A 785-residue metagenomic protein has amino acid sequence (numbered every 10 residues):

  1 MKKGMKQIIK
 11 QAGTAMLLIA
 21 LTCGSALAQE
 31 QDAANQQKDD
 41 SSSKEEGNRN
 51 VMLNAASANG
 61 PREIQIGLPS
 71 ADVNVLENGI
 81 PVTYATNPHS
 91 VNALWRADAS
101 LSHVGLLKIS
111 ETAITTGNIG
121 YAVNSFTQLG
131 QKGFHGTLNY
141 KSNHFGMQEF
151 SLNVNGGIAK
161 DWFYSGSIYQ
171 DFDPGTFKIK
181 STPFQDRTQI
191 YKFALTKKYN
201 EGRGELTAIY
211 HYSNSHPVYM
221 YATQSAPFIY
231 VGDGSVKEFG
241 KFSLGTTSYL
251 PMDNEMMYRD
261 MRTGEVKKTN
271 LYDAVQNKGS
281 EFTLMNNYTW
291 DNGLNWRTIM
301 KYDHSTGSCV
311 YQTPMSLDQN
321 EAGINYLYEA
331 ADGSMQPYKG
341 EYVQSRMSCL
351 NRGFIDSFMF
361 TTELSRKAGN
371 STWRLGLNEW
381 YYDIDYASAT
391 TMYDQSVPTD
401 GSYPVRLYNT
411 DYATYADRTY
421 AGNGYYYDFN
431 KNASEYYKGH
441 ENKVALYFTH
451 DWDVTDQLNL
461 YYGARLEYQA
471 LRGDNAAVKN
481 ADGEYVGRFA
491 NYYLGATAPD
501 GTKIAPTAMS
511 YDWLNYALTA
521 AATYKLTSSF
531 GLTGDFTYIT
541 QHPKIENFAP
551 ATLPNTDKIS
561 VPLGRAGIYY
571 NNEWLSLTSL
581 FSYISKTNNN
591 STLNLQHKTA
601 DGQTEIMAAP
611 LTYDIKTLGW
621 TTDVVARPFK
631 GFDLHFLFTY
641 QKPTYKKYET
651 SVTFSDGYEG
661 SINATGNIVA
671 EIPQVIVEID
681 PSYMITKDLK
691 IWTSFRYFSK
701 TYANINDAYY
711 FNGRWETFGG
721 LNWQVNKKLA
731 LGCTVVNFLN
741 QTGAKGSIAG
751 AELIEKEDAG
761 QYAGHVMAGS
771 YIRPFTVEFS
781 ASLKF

Functional and structural regions predicted by a protein language model:
Q29-G133: Acidic, small-polar-rich N-terminal luminal/periplasmic segments of exported/outer-membrane proteins
Q29-Q31, Y697-Y702, N722-F785: C-terminal beta-signal and adjacent terminal beta-strands/loops of Gram-negative outer-membrane beta-barrel proteins
T86, A99-G105, T112-F193, Y199-L206 (+1 more regions): Outer-membrane beta-barrel translocator/receptor signature
H135, D161-Y164, E201-L206, G293-W296 (+10 more regions): Repeated loop/turn-to-beta-strand initiation elements of outer-membrane beta-barrel proteins
P183, T196, E205-T283, S308-L350 (+2 more regions): Acidic/polar loop-and-plug regions of large Gram-negative outer-membrane beta-barrel proteins
R262-Y311, V343-A389, Y427-N459, T507-K525 (+10 more regions): Outer-membrane beta-barrel transmembrane strands
I355, T372-Y382, A387-T391, Q395-R418 (+7 more regions): Structural signature of Gram-negative outer-membrane beta-barrels, strongest in the C-terminal barrel of TonB-dependent
D456-Q457, W574-S576, L580-K586, Q596-H597 (+3 more regions): Gram-negative outer-membrane beta-barrel transporters
